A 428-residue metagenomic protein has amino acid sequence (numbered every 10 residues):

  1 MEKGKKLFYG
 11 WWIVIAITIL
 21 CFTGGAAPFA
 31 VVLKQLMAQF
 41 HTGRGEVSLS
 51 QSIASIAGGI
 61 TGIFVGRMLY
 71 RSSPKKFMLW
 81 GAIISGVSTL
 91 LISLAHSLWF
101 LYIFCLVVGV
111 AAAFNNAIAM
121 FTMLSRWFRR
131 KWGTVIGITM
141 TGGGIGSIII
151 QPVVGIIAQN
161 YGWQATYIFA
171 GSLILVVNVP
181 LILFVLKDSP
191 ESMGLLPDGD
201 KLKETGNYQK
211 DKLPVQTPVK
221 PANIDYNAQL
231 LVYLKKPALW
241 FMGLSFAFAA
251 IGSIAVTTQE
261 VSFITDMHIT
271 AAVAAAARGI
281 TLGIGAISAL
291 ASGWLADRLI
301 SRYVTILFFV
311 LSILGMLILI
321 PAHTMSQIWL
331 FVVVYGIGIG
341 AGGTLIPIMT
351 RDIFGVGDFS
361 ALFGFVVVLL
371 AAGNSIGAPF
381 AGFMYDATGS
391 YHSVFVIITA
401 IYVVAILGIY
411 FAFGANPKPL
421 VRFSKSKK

Functional and structural regions predicted by a protein language model:
F29-L36, Q229-S292: Extracytoplasmic gate region of multi-pass secondary transporters
L36, F114-F128, A341-F354: Intracellular juxtamembrane helix-capping segments at the cytosolic ends of symmetry-related transmembrane helices
L36-M37, M68-L69, P152-Y161, I264-T265 (+2 more regions): Interfacial helix-cap and linker-helix signal at transmembrane-aqueous boundaries of multi-pass secondary transporters
S55-I63, S147-I148, L282-L290, G340 (+1 more regions): Residue-level signature of mid-helix packing/kink "hotspots" within the transmembrane helices of 12-pass Major
T61-S73, A289-I300, Y385-D386: Helix-to-loop junctions at the C-terminal end of transmembrane segments in multipass secondary transporters
K76-L90, Y303-L317: Structural signature of the two symmetry-related core transmembrane helices
S88, W99-V107, S326-V334: Paired small-residue
G143-M193: Helix-loop-helix hairpin linking two adjacent transmembrane segments in secondary transporters
